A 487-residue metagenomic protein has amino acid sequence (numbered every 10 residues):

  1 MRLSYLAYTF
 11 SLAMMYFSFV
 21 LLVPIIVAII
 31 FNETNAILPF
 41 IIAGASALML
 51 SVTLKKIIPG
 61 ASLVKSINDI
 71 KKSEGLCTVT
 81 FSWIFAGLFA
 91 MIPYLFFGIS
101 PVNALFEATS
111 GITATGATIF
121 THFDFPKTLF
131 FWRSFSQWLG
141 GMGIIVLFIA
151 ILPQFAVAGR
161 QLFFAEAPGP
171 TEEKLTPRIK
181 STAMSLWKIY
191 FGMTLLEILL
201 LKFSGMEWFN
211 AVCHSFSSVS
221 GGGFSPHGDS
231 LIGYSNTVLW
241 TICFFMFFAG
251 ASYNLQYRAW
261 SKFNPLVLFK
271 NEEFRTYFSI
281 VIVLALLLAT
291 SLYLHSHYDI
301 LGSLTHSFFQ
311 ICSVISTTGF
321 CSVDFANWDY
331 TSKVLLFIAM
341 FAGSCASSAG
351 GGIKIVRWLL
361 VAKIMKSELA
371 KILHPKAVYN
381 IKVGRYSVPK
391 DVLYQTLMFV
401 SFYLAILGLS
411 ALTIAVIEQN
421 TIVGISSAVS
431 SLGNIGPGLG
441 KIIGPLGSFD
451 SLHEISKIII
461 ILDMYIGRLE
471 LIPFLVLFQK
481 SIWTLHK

Functional and structural regions predicted by a protein language model:
M1-K487: Membrane-proximal intracellular helices of multi-pass ion channels
